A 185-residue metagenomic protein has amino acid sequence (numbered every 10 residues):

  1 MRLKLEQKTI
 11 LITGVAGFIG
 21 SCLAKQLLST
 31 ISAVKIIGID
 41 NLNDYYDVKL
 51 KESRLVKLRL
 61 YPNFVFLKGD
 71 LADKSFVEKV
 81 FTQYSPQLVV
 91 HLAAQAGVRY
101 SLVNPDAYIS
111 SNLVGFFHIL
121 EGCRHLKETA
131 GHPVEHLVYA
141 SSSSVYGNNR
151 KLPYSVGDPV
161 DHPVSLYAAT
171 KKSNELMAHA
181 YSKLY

Functional and structural regions predicted by a protein language model:
M1-Y185: N-terminal Rossmann-like NAD(P)+-binding domain of SDR-like oxidoreductases, especially those catalyzing
